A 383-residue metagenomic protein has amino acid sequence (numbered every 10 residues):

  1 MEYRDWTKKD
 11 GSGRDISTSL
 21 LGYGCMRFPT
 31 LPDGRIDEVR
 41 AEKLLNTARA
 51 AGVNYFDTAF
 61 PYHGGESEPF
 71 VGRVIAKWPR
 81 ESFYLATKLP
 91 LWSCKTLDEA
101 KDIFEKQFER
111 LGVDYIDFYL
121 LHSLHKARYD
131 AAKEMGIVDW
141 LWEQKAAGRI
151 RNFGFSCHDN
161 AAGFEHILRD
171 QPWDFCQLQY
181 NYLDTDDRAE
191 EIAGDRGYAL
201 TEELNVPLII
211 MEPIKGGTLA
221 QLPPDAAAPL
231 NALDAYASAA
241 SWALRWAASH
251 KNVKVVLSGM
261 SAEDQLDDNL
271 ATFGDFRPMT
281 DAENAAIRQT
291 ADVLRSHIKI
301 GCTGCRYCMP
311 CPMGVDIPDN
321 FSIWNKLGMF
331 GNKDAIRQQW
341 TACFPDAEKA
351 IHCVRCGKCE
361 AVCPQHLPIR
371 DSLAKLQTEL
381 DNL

Functional and structural regions predicted by a protein language model:
M1-F83, W140, A146: N-terminal binding-site loop/beta-alpha segment at the start of enzyme catalytic domains that lines or forms
D5, T18-G22, N54-Y55, S82-K88 (+5 more regions): Structural preference for beta-strand elements that scaffold enzyme active sites
I16, T47, A51, R110-L111 (+3 more regions): Structural motif
G24, A59-Y62, Y119-H122, S156 (+3 more regions): Conserved residues at the C-terminal ends of beta-strands
P32, W92-I209, I214, Q221-A228 (+2 more regions): Glycine/proline-rich, positively charged, aromatic-decorated active-site loop/lid region on the catalytic face
R49, N54, R73, R196-L383: Structured C-terminal cap/extension of enzyme domains
Y62, E66, H158-D159, S261 (+1 more regions): Short beta->alpha linker loops
Y62, W78-L97, H122: Structural motif corresponding to the early beta-alpha repeats
